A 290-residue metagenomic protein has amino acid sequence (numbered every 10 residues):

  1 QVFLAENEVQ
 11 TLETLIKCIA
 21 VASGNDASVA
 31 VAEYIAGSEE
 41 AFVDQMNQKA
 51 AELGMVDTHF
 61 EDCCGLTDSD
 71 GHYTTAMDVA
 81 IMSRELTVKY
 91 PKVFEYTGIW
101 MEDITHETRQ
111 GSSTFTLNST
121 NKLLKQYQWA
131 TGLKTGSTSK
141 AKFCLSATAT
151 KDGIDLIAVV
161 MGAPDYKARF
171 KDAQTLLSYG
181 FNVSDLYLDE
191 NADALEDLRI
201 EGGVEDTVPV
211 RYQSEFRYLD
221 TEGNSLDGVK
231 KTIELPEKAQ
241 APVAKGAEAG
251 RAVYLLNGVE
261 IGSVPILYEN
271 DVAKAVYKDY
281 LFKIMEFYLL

Functional and structural regions predicted by a protein language model:
Q1-S83, T87-V88: Active-site-adjacent loops and short helices of periplasmic peptidoglycan-processing enzymes
M55-H59, D70-Y73, M77-L290: Domain-terminus/edge residues, biased toward the C-terminal soluble/receptor-binding domains of extracytoplasmic
